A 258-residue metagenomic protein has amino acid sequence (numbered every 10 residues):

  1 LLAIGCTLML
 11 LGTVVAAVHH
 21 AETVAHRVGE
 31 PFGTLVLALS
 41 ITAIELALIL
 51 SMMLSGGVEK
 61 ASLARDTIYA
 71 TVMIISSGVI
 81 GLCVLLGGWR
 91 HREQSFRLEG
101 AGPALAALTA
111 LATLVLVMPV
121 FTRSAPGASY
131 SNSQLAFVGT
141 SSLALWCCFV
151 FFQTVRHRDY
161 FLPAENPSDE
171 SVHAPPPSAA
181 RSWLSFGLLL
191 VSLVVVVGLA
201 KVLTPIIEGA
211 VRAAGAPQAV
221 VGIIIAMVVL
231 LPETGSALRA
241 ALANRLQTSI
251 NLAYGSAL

Functional and structural regions predicted by a protein language model:
L1-A257: Hydrophobic alpha-helical segments, chiefly the membrane-spanning helices and signal/signal-anchor peptides
